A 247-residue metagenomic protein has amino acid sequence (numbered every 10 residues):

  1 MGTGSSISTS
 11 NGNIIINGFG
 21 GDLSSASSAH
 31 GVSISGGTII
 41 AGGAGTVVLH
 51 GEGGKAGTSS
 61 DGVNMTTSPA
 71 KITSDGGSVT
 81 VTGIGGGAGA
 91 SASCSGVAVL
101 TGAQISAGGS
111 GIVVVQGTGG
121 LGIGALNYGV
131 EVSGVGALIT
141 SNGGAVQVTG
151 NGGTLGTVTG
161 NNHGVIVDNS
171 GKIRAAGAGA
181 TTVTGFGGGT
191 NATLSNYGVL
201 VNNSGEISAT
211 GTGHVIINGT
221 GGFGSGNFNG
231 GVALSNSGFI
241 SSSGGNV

Functional and structural regions predicted by a protein language model:
M1-V247: Surface-exposed loop/turn motifs in large extracellular/passenger domains
